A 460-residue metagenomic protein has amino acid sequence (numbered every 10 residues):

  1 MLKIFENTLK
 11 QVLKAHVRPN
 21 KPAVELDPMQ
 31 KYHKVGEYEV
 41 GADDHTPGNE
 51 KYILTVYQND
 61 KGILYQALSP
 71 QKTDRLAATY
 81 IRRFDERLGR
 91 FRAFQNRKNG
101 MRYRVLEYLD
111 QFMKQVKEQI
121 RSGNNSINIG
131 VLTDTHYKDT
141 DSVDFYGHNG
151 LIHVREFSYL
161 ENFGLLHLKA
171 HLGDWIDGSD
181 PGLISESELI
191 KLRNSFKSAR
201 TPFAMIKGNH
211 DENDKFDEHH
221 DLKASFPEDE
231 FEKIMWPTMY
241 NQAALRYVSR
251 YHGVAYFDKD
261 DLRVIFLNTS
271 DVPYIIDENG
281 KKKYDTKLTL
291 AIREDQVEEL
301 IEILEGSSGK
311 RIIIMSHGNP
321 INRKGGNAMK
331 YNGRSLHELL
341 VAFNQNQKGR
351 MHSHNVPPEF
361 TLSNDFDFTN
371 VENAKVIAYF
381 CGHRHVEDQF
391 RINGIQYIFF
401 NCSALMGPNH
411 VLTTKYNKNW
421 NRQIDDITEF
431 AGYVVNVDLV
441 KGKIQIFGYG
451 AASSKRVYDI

Functional and structural regions predicted by a protein language model:
N7-Y80: Glycine-rich, flexible loop motifs
Q95-E186: N-terminal active-site segment of His-dependent metallophosphoesterases
Y108-V116, D180-E299, E338, Q345 (+6 more regions): Extended active-site neighborhood of metal-dependent phosphoesterases/phosphodiesterases
N125-N128, G164-K169, S198-A204, D260-R263 (+4 more regions): Loop/turn elements at helix/coil->beta-strand transitions in domains of secreted/extracellular proteins
V131-T133, K169-D174, F203-N209, I313-H317 (+3 more regions): Active-site neighborhood of phospho(di)ester-bond hydrolases with catalytic His/Asp-centered motifs
T135-K138, W175-G178, N209-D214, T269-P273 (+4 more regions): Solvent-exposed loop/turn segments at secondary-structure junctions within structured extracellular/periplasmic domains
S185-E186, D277-V297, E305-I377: Active-site-proximal segments of metal-dependent phosphoesterases and phosphodiesterases across multiple
E429, N436-I460: Acidic, His/Gly-rich catalytic cores of divalent-metal-dependent hydrolytic chemistry
